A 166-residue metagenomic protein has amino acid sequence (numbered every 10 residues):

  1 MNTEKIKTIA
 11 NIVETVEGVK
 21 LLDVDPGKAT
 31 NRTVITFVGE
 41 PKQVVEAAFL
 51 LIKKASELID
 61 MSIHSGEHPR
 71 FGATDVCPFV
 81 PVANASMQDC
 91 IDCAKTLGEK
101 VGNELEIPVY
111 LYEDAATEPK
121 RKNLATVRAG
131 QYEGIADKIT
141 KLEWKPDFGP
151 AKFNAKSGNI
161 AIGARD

Functional and structural regions predicted by a protein language model:
M1-D166: Long, contiguous binding/interaction regions
